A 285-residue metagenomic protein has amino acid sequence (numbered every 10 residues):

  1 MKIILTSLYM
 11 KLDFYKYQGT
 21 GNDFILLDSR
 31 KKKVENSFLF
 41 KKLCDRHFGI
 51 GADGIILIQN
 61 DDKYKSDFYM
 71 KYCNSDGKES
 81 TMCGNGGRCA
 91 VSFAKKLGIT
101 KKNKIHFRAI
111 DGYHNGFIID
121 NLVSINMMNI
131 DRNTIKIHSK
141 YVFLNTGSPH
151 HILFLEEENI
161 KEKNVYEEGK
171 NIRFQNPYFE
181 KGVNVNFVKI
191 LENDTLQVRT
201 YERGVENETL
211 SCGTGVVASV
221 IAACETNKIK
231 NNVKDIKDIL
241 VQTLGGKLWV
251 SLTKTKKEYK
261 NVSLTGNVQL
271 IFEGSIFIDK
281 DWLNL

Functional and structural regions predicted by a protein language model:
I4-D120, I152-L285: A glycine-rich beta-to-alpha transition motif near the start of alpha/beta enzyme domains, typified by
N126-S139, E167-K170: Active-site glycine-rich loop that binds ribose-phosphate moieties when present
